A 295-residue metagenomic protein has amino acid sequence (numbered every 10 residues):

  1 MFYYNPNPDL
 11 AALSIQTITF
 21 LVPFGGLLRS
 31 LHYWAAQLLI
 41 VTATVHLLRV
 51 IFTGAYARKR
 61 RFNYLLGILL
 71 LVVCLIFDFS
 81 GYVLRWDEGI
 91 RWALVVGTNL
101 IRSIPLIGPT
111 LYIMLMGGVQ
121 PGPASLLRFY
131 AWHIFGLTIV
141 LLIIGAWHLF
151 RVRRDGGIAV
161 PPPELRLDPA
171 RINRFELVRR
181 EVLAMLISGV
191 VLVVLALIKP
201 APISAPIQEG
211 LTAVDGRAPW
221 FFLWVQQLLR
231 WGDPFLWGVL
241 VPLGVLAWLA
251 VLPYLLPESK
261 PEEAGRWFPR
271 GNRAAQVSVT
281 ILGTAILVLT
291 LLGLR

Functional and structural regions predicted by a protein language model:
M1-Q227, W231, G238-R295: Membrane-embedded alpha-helical bundles that constitute the cytochrome b-like, heme-associated redox core of multi-pass
